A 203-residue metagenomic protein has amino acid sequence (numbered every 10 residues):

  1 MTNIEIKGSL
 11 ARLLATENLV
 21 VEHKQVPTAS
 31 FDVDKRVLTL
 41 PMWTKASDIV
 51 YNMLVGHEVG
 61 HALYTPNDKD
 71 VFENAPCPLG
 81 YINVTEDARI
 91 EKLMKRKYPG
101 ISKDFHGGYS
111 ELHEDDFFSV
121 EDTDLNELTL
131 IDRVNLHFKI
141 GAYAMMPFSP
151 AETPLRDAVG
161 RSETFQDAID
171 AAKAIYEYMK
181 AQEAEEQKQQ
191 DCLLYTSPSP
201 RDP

Functional and structural regions predicted by a protein language model:
M1-S197, R201: Short, functionally important secondary-structure microenvironments
